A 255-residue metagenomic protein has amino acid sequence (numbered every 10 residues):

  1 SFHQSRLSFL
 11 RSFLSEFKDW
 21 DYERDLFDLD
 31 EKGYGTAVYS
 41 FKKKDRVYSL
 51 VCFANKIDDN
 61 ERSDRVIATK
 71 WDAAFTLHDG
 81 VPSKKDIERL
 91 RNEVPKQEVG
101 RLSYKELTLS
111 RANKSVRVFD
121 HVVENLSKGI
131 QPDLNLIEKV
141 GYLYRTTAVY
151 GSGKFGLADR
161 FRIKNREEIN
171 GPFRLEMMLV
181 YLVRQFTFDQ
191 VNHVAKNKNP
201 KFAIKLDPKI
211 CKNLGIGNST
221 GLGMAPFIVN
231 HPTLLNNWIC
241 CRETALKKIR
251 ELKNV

Functional and structural regions predicted by a protein language model:
S1-V38, S127-C211, G215-S219, N230-N254: Negatively charged, low-complexity tracts enriched in Asp/Glu with abundant Ser/Thr
S15-K70: Amphipathic, interaction-prone secondary-structure segments
R46, K56-N60, R65, A73 (+5 more regions): Short linear motifs in intrinsically disordered/low-complexity regions
A73-N92: Compact, glycine/acidic-enriched structural inserts
P95-E98, L102-Q131, N135, G141 (+1 more regions): Metal-dependent nuclease catalytic core centered on acidic motifs
A225-I228: Intrinsically disordered, low-complexity regulatory regions
